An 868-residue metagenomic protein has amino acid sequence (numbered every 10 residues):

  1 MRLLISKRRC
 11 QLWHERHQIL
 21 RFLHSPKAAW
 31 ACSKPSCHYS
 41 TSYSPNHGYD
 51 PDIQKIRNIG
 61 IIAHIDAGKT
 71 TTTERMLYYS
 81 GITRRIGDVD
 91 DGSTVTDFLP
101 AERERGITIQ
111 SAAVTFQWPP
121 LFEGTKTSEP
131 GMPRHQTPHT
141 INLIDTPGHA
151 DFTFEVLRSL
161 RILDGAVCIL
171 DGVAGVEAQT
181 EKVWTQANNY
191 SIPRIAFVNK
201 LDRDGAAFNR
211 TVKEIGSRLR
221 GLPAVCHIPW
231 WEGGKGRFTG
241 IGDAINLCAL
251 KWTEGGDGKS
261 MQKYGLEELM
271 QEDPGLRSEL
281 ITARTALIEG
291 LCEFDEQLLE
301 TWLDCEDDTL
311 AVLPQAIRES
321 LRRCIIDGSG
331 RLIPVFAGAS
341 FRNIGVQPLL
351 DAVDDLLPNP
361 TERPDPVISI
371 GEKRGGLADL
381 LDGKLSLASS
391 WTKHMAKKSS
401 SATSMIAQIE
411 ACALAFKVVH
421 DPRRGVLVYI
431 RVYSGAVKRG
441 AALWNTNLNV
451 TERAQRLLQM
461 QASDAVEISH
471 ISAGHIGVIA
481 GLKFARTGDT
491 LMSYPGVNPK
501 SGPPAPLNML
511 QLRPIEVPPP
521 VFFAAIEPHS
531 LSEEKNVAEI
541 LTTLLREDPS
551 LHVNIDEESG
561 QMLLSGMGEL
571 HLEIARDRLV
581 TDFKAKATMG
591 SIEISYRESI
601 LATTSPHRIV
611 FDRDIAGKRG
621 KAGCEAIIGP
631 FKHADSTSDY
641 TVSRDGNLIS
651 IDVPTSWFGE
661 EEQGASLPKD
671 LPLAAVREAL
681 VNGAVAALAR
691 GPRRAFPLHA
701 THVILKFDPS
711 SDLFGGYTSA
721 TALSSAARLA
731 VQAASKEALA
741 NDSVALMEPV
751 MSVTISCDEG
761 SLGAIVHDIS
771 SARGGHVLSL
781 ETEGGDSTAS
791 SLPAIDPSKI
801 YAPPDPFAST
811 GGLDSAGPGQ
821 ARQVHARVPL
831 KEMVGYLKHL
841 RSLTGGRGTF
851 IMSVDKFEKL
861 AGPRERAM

Functional and structural regions predicted by a protein language model:
R2-S6, W13, K27-M868: Structural and coupling elements of P-loop NTPases
L12, H17-P26: Mature exported/compartmentalized surface modules and terminal targeting/interaction regions
